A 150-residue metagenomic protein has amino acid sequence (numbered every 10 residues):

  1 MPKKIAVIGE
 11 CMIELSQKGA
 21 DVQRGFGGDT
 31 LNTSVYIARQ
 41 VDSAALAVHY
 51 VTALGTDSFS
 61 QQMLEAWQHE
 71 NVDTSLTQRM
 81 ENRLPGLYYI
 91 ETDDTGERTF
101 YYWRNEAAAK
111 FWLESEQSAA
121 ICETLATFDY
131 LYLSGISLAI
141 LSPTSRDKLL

Functional and structural regions predicted by a protein language model:
M1-A6, Q68, T74, D93-L150: Ribokinase/PfkB-type carbohydrate-kinase core domain
M1-D21: Positively charged, low-complexity intrinsically disordered leader regions
C11, L54-T56, S137-A139: Residue-level signal for short, function-critical loop segments
C11-E14, R39-A45, D129-L133: A short alpha-helix capping/helix-coil boundary motif
E14, N32-T33, Y101, I140: Basic, gly/Ser/Thr/Pro-rich low-complexity segments located predominantly at protein N termini
K18-E97, N105-A109, T124: Substrate-binding N-lobe of the ribokinase-like
